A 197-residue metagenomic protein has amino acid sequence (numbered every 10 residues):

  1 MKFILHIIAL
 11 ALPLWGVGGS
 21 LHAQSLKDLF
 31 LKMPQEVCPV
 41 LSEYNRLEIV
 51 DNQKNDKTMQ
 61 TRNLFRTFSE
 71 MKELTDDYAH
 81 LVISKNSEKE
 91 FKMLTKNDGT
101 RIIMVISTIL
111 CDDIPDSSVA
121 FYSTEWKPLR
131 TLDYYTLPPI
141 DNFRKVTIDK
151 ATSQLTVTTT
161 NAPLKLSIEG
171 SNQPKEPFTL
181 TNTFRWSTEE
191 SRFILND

Functional and structural regions predicted by a protein language model:
M1-D28: Bacterial Sec-dependent N-terminal signal peptides
A23-K96: Terminal domain-start segments
E70-H80, F121-D133, W186, E190: Surface-exposed loop/turn elements that mediate protein-protein interactions on large endomembrane-trafficking
L81-V82, T108-P115, I168-E176: Short consensus segments that form the blades of beta-propeller domains, in both extracellular/periplasmic
N86-E90, M104-I106, I114-V119, I140-F143 (+1 more regions): Short, surface-exposed coil-to-beta transition loops
E90-D98, R144-A151: Structural signature of eukaryotic scaffold interfaces centered on beta-propeller domains
D98-D133: Mid-length scaffold segments of soluble, non-membrane domains
R130-D197: Short aromatic loop motif centered on NTY/YTY
